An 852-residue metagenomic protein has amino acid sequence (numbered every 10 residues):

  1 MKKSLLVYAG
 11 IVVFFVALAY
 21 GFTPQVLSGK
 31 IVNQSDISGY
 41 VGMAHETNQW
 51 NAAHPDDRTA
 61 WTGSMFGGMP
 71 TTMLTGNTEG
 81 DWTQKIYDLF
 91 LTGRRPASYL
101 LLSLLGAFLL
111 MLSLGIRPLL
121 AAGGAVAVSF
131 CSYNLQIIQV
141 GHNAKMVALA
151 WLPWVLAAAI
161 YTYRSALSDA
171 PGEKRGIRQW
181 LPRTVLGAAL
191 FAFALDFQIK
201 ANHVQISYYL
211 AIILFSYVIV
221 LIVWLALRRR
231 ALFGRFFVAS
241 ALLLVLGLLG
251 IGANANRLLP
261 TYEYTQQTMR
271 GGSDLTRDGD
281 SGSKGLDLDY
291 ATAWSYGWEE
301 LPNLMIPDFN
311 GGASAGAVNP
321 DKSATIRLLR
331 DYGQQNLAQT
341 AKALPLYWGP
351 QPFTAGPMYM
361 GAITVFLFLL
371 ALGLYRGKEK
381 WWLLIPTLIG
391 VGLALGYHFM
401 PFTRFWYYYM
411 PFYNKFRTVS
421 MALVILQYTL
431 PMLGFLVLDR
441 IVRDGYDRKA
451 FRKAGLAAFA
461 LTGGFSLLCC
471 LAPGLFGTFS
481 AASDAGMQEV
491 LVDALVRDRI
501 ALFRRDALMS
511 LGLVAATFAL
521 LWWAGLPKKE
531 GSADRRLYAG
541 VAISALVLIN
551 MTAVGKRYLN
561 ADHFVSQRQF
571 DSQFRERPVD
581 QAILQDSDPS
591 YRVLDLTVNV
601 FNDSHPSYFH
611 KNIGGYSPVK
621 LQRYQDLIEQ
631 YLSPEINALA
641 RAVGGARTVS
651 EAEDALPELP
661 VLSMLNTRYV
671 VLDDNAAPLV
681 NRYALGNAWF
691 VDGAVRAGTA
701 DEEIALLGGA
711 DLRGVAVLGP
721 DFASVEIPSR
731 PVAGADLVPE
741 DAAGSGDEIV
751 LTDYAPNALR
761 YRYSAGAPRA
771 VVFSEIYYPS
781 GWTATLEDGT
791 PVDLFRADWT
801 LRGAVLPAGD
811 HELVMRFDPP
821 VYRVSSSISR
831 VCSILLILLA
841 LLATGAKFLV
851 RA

Functional and structural regions predicted by a protein language model:
V7-M43, L246-P260, I389-G392, L467 (+1 more regions): Transmembrane signal-anchor helices characteristic of membrane glycosylation enzymes that use polyprenol
F15-L104, V126-I138, H142-A150, G282-M360 (+3 more regions): Membrane-interface coil-to-helix junctions
H45-N77, D81, G297, F309 (+7 more regions): Extracytoplasmic/lumenal acceptor-recognition loop(s) of multi-pass membrane glycoenzymes
S98-G115, T364-F366, L433: Transmembrane-helix motifs of polytopic, lipid-linked glycan transferases
M111-F130, E173-L186: Transmembrane-helix signature of polytopic, membrane-embedded enzymes that assemble or transfer cell-envelope glycans
A125, V140-A150, T162-Y163, T184-D196 (+3 more regions): Contiguous transmembrane helix-bundle modules in multi-pass membrane proteins
I206, F236-Y296: Polar, glycine-rich mid-to-C-terminal structural blocks that act as macromolecule-binding/assembly scaffolds
F366, R668, P720-A852: Active-site-proximal, structured, solvent-exposed surfaces of multi-pass membrane proteins that position macromolecular
